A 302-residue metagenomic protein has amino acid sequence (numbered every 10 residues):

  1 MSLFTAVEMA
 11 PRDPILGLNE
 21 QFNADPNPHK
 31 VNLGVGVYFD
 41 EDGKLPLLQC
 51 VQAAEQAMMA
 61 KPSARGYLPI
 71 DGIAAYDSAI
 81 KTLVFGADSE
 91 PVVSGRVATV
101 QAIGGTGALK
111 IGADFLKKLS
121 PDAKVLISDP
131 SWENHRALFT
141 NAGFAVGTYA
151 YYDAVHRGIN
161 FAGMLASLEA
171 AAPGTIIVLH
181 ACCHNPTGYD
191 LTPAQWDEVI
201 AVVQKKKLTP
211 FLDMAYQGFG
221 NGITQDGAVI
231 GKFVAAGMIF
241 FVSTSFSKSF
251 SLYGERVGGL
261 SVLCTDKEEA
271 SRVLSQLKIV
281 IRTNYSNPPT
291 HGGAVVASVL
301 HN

Functional and structural regions predicted by a protein language model:
S2-G72, T82, P289: N-terminal "arm"/small-domain region of PLP-dependent enzymes with the aminotransferase-like
K30-N32, I176, T209, F241: Structural preference for beta-strand elements that scaffold enzyme active sites
G34, H180, T244: Short beta-strand segments
Y38, C183-H184, Q217, S247-K248 (+1 more regions): Short, glycine-/Ser/Thr-/acidic-enriched flexible segments
F39-G43, P186-T187, S251-L252: Short catalytic/ligand-binding loop motif for oxyanion handling, primarily in non-cytosolic enzymes, centered on
A57, P62-K207, F211, Q217-F219 (+1 more regions): Conserved core of the PLP fold type I
I223-G237: A short alpha/beta connector and helix-capping loop motif
A235-N302: Conserved core segment of the aminotransferase class I/II
